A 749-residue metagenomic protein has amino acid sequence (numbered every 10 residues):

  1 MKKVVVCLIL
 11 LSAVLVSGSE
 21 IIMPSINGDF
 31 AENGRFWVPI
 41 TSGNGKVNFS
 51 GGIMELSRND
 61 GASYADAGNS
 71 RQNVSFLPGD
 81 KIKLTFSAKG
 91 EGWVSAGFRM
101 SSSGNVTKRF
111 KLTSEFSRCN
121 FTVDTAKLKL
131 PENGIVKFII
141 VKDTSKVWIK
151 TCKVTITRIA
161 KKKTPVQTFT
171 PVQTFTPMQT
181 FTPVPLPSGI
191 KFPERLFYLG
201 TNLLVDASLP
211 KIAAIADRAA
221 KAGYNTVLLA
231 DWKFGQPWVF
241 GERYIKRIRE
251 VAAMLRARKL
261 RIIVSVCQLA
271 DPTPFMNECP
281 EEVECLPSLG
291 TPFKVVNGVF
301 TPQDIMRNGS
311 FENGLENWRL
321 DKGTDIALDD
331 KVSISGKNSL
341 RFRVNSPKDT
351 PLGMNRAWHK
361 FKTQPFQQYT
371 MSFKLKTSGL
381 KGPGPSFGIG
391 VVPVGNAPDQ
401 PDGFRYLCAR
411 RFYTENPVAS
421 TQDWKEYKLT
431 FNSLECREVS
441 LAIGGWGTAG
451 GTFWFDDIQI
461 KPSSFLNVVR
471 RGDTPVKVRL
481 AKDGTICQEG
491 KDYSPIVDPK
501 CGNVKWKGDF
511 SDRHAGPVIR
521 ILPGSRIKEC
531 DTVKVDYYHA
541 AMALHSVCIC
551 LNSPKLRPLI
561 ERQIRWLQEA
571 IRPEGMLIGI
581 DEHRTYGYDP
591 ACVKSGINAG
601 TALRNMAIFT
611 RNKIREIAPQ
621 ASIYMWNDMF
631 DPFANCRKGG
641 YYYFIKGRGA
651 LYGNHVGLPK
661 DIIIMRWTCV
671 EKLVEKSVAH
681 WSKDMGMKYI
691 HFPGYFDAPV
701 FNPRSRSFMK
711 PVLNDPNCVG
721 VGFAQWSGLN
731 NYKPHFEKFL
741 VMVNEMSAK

Functional and structural regions predicted by a protein language model:
M1-V4: Positively charged n-region of N-terminal signal peptides that target proteins for export
I9-S17: Hydrophobic h-region of N-terminal signal peptides that target proteins for export in Gram-negative bacteria
S19-F181, P185, N297-W506: Extracellular and organelle-lumenal recognition/adhesion modules and their flexible linkers in secreted
R195-Q303, G309, G447, S525-T532 (+3 more regions): Aromatic-lined carbohydrate-binding surfaces of glycoside hydrolases
L199-N202, N627-M629, R666-V670, P693-F696 (+1 more regions): Structural motif
V476-L544: Surface-exposed interaction regions enriched in Ser/Thr/Asp/Glu that occur as long low-complexity tracts or repetitive
A634-P703: Glycoside hydrolase catalytic-domain groove-lining segments
F692-K749: Substrate-binding cleft of secreted/luminal carbohydrate-active enzymes
